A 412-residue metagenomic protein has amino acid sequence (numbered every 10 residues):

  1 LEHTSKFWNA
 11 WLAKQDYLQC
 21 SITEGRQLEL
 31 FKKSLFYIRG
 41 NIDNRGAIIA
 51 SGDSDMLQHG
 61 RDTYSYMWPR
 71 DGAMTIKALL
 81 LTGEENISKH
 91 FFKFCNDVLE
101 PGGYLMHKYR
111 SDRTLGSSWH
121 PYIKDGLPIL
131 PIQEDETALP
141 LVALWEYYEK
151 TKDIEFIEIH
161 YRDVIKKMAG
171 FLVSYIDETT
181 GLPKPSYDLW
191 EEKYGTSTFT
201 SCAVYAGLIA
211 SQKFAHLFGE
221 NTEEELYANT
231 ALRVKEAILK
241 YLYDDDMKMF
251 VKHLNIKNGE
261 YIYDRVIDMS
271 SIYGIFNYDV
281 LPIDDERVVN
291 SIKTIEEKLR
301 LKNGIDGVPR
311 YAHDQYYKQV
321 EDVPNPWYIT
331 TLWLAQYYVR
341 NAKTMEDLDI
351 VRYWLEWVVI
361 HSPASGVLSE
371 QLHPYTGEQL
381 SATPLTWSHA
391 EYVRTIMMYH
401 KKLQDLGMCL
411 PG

Functional and structural regions predicted by a protein language model:
L1-Y64, E85, K89, N96-D97 (+4 more regions): Acidic/polar, glycine-enriched structural segments that form the non-catalytic walls/loops of the carbohydrate-binding
F7, W11-K14, L18-T23, D55-G72 (+7 more regions): Solvent-exposed loop and edge beta-strand segments that line ligand/cofactor-binding and catalytic clefts
A13-T23, F36-Y37, A73-N86, P128 (+5 more regions): Well-ordered alpha-helical scaffold segments within catalytic/enzyme domains
I22, Q27-L30, E100-R110, T114-Y122 (+3 more regions): Extended ligand-binding clefts on enzyme/binding-domain cores
L28-R39, I76, E85-N96, A138-Y148 (+6 more regions): Hydrophobic core segments within long, regular secondary-structure runs in both alpha- and beta-rich folds
A47-L57, L80-T151, E155-E178, W354 (+1 more regions): Helix-terminus loop motifs that line ligand-binding clefts
T114-L115, K318-Y328, V351-G412: CBM-like carbohydrate-recognition segments
I129, Y243, D279, E296-G304 (+5 more regions): Hydrophobic alpha-helix feature that most strongly marks membrane-spanning transmembrane helices and their immediate
